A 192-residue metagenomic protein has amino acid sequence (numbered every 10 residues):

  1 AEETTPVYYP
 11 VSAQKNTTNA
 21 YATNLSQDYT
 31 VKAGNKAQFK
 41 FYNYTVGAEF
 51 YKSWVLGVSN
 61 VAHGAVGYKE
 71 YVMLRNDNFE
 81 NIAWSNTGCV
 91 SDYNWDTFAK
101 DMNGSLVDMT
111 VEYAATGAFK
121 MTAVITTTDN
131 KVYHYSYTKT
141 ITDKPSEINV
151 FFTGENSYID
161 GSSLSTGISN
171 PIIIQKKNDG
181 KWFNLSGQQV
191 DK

Functional and structural regions predicted by a protein language model:
A1, K139-P171: Ligand-recognition surfaces built from glycine- and aromatic
P10-W84: Secretory/extracellular carbohydrate-interaction modules and structurally similar beta-sandwich "look-alikes"
N24-T30, D92-K100, Y137-K139: Beta-strand-rich interaction surfaces with strong enrichment in secreted/lumenal proteins
K100, S105-Y113, M121-A123: Short tryptophan-centered beta-strand motifs in secreted/extracellular beta-sheet-rich domains of glycan-recognition
T126-S146: Short, solvent-exposed beta-strand-to-loop segments that form ligand-recognition rims of beta-rich domains
S162-S186: Residue-level detector of functionally pivotal "anchor" positions at catalytic/ligand-binding pockets or at interdomain
